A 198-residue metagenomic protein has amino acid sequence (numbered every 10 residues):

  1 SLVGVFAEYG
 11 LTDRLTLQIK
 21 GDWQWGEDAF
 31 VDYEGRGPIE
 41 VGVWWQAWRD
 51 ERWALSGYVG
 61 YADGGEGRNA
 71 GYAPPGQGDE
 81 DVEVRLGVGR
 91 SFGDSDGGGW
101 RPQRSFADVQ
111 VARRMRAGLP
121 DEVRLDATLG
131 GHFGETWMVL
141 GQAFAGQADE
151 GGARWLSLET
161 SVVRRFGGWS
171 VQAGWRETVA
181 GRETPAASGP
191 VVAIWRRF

Functional and structural regions predicted by a protein language model:
S1-A117, D121-W195: Transmembrane beta-barrel domains of Gram-negative outer membranes and organellar outer membranes
